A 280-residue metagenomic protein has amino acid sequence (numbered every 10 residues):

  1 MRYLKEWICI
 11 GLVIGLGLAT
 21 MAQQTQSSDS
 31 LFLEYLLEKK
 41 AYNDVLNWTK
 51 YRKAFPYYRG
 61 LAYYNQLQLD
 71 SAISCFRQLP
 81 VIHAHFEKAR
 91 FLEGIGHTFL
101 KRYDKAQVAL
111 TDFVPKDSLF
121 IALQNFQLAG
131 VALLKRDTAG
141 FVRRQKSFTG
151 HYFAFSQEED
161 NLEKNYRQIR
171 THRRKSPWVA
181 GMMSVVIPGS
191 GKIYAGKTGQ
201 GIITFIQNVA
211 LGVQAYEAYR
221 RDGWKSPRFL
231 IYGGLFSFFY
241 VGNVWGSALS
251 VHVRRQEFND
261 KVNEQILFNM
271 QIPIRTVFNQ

Functional and structural regions predicted by a protein language model:
M1-Q26, F32: Bacterial Sec-dependent N-terminal signal peptides
Y3, W7-C9, I14, R52 (+6 more regions): A residue-level detector for conformationally permissive "hinge/kink" positions
L4, L33-L36, V277-F278: Extended hydrophobic/Leu-rich segments
G15, D44, K105, G140-V142 (+3 more regions): Secondary-structure transition/capping residues
Q24-Q168: Alpha-helical protein-protein interaction scaffolds
K88-I95, R102, N161-Q280: Hydrophobic alpha-helical membrane segments
